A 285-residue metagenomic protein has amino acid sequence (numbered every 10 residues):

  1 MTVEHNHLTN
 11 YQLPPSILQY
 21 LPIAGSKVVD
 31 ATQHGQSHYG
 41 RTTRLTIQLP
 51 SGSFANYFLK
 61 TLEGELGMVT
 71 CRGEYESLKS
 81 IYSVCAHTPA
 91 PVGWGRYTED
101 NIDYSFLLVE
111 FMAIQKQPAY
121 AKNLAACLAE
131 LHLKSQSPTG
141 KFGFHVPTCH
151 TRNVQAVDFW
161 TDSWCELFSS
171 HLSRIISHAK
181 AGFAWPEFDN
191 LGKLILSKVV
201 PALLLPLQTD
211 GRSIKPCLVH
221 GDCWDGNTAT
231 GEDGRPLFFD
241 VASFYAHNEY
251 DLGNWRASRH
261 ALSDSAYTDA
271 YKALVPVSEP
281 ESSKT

Functional and structural regions predicted by a protein language model:
M1-A31: Juxta-kinase regulatory segment immediately upstream of eukaryotic protein kinase catalytic domains
N10-P14, Y75, S265-T268: Short, surface-exposed alpha-helical segments at coil->helix boundaries
Q12-P22, Y97-D100, Q136-H220, G231-D233: An alpha-helical support segment within catalytic cores of ATP-dependent transferases
G25, S51-A55, R235: Short acidic/polar mixed-charge low-complexity motifs
Q33-E166, S170, H178: ATP-binding pocket architecture of kinase catalytic cores
H87, Q117-Y120, S263-D264, E281-T285: Membrane-helix interface segments
W164-S169, S173, S177, S213-L218 (+1 more regions): Active-site Asp-x-Gly
W185, D189, V277-K284: Helical subdomain adjoining the active site within ATP-dependent kinase catalytic cores
